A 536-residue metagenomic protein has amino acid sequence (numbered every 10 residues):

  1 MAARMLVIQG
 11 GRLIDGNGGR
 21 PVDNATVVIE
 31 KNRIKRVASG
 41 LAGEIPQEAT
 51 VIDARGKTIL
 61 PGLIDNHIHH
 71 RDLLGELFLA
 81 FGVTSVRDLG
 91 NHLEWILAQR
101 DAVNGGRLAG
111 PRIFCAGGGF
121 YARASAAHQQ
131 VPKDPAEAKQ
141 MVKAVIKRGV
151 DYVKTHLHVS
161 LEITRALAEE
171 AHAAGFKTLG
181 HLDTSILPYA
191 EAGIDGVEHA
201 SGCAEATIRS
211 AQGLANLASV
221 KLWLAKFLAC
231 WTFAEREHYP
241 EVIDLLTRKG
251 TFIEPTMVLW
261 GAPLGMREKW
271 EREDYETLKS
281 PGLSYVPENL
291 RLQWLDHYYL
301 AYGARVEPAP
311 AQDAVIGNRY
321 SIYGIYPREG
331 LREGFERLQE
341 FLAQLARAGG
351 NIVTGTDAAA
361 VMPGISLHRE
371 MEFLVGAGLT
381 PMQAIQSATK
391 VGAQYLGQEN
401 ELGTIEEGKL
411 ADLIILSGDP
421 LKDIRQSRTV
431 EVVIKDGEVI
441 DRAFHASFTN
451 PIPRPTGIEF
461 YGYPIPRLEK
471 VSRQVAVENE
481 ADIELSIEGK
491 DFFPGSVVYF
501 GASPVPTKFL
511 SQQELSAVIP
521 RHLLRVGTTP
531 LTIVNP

Functional and structural regions predicted by a protein language model:
L6-I8, E44-L79, T84: Replace "His-x-His-based motif
L13, N17-L60: Histidine-rich, glycine-flanked metal-binding segment
L13-T26, S39-G40, E336, M362-I365 (+2 more regions): Acidic, glycine-enriched loop/beta-strand segments at the rims of small-molecule binding/catalytic pockets
G62-H70, A122-E137: Active-site mouth loops of central-metabolism enzymes
G75-W95, G110-G118, I146-V159, A168 (+4 more regions): Divalent metal-dependent hydrolysis catalytic cores, especially in the metallo-beta-lactamase
A144-D151, V159, T207-A377, N450-I452: Active-site neighborhoods of metal-dependent hydrolases
G457-V497, T528-P530: Beta-strand/beta-sandwich contexts
R521-G527: Surface-exposed, short loops/turns at beta-strand junctions within beta-sandwich domains
